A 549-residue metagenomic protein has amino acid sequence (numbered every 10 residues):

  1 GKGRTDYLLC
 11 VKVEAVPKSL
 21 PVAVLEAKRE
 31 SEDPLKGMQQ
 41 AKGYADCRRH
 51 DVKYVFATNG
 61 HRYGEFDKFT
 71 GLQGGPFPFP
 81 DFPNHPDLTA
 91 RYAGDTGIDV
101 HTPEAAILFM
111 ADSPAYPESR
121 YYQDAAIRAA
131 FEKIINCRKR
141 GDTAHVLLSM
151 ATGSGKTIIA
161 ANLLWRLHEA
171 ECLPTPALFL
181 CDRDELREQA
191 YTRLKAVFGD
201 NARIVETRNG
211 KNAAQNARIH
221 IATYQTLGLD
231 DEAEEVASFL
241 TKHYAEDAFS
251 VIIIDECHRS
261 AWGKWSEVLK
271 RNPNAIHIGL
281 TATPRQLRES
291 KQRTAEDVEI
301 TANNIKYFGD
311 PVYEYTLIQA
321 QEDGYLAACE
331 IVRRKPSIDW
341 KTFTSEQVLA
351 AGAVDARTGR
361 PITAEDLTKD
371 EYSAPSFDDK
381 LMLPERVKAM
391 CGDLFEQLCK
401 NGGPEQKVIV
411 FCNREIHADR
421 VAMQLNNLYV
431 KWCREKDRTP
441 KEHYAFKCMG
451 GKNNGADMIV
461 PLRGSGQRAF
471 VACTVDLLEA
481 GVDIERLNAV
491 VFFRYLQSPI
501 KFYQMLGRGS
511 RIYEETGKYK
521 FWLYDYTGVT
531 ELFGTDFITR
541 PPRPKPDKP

Functional and structural regions predicted by a protein language model:
G1-P176, C181, E185-D200, Q215-I219 (+6 more regions): ATP-dependent helicase/translocase motor core
K53, Q225-T226, V251, Y444-P546: Conserved RecA-like P-loop NTPase helicase motor core
D112-Y116, P375-D379, A389, V529-P549: Long, largely alpha-helical accessory region at the distal end of helicase-like NTP-driven motors
D184-R208, Q424-C433: Conserved helix-turn-beta segment of the N-terminal RecA-like "Helicase ATP-binding" lobe in SF1/SF2 helicases
A190, D230-E234, C257-E267, S290 (+1 more regions): Conserved ATPase-coupling elements of RecA-like P-loop NTPase cores
R218, K369-T474: Conserved C-terminal RecA-like helicase domain
L240-G279, T283: SF2 helicase catalytic motif II
K291-Q406: Interdomain helical connector at the RecA1-RecA2 junction of SF1/SF2 helicase-like NTPases
